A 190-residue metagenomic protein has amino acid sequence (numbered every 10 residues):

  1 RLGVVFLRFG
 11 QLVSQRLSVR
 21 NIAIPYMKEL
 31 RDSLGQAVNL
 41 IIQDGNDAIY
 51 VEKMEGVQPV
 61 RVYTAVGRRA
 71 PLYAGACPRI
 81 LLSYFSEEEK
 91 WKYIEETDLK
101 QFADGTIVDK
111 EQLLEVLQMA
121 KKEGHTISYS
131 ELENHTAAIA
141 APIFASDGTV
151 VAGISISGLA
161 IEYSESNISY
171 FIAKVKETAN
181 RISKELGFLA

Functional and structural regions predicted by a protein language model:
R1-Q15: Basic, amphipathic "hinge/linker" alpha-helix immediately C-terminal to the N-terminal HTH DNA-binding motif
V5, N39, D47-Y50, V62 (+2 more regions): Residue-level recognition of specific faces of alpha-helices
Q11-P59, I80, Y84-E89, L113: All-alpha effector-binding/dimerization core of bacterial HTH-type transcriptional repressors
I22-S33, M119, E123, R181 (+1 more regions): Amphipathic alpha-helical regulatory segments at dimerization interfaces that relay allosteric signals between sensory
V60-L132: Short, solvent-exposed recognition segments
W91-D98, K176-A190: Cysteine/selenocysteine-centered motifs that mediate thiol-based redox chemistry or coordinate metal-sulfur cofactors
T106-T178: Extended hydrophobic
